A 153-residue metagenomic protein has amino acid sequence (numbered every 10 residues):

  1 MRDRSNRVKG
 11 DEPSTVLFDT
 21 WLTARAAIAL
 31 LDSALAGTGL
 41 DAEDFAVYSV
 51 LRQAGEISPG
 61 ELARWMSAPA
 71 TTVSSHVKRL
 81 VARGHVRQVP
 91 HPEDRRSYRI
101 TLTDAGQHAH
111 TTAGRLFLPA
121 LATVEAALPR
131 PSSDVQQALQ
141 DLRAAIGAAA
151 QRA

Functional and structural regions predicted by a protein language model:
M1-K9, R115, R130-A153: C-terminal regulatory/oligomerization modules of transcriptional regulators
M1-T38, R99-L102: N-terminal leader segment of winged-helix/HTH proteins
T20-A24, I28, M66, H110 (+1 more regions): Amphipathic, non-transmembrane alpha-helical scaffold segments
R25, A29-T72: N-terminal helix-turn-helix DNA-binding core of bacterial DNA-binding proteins
L35, L51, L62, L80 (+2 more regions): Generic leucine side-chain signal with a strong bias for well-ordered alpha-helical environments
K78-Q137: Charged, amphipathic alpha-helical coiled-coil/dimerization segments
